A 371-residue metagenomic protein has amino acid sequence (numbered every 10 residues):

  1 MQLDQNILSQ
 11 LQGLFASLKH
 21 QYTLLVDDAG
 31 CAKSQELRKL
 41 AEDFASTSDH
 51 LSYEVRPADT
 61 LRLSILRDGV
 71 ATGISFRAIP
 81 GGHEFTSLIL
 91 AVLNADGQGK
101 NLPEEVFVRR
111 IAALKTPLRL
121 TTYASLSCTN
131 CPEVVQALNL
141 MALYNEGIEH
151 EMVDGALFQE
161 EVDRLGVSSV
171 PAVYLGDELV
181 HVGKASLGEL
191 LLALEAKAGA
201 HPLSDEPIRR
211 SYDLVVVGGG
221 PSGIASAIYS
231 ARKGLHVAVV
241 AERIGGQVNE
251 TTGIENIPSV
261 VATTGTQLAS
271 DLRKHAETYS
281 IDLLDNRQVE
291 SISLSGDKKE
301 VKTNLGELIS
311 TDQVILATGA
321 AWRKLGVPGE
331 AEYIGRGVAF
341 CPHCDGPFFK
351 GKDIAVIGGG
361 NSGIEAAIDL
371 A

Functional and structural regions predicted by a protein language model:
Q2-F44, I111-E146, M152: Local sequence-structure signature of Cys/Sec-based thiol-disulfide redox active-site neighborhoods
Q21, P57-S75, Q159-G176: Structural micro-motif
A29, D49-D59, E146-E160: Thiol-based oxidoreductase modules, predominantly thioredoxin-like and allied folds used for disulfide exchange
R67-G99, Y174-P202: Non-catalytic, surface beta->alpha helical segment in thiol-disulfide oxidoreductase systems
L143-G147, L157-D213, S270-D271: Extreme N-terminal leader/targeting segments of oxidoreductases
G188-E189, A200-V217, G245, N249 (+1 more regions): FAD-binding core/adjacent interface of flavoenzyme oxidoreductases
P207-V240, I244, I334, F340-A371: Rossmann-like dinucleotide/flavin-binding elements
A241-E242, T251-S280, F340: N-terminal glycine-rich dinucleotide-binding loop that anchors FAD/FMN and/or NAD(P) in oxidoreductases
